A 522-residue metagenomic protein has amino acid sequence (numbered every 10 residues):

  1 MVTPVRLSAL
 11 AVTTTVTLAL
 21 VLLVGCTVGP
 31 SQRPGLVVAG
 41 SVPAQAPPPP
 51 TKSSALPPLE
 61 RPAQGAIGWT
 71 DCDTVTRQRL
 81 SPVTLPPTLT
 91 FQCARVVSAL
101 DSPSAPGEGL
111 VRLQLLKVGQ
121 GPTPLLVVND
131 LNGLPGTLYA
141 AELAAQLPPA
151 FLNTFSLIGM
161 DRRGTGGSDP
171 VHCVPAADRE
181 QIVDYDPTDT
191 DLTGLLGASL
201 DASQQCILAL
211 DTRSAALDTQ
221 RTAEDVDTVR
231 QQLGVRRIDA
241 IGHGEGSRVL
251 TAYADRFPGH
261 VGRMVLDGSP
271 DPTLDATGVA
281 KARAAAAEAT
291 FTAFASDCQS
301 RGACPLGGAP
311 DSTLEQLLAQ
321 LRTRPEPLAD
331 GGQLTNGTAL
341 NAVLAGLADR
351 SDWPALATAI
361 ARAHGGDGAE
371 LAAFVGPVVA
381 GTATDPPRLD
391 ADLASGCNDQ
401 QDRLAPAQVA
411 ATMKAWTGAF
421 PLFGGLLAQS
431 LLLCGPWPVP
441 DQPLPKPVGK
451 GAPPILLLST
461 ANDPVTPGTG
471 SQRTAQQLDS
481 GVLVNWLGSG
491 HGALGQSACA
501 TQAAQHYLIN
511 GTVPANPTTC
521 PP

Functional and structural regions predicted by a protein language model:
M1-T17, I238-D239: N-terminal export and membrane-targeting signals
V21-G25: C-terminal motif of bacterial Sec signal peptides marking the signal peptidase cleavage site
T27-P30: Bacterial signal peptide processing site
P49-T338, A394, Q400-P522: Gly/Pro-rich cap/lid or specificity-loop segments adjacent to the active site
P270-E288, T358-A361, G368-T382: Flexible "cap/lid" loop of the alpha/beta hydrolase fold
E326-L340, L347-D352, T382-D390: Structural motif
L347-A361, D402-A407: Short helix-capping/linker segments at secondary-structure and domain boundaries
A369-Q400, L404-A405: Long, low-complexity segments enriched in small/aliphatic residues
